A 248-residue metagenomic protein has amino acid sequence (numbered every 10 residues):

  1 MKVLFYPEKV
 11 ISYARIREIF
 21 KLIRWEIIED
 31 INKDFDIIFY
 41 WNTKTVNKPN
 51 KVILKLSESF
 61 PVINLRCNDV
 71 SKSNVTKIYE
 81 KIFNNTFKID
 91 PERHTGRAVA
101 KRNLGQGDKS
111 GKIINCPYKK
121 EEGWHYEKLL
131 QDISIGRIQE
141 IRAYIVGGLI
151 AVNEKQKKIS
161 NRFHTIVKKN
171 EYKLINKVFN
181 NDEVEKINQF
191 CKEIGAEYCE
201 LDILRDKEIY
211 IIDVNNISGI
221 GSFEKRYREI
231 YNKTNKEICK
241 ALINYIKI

Functional and structural regions predicted by a protein language model:
K2-R93, R102-Q106: Conserved N-proximal alpha/beta basic substrate-recognition cap immediately N-terminal to, or forming the N-lobe
V10-I11, K44-V46, N68-V70, L104-Q106 (+5 more regions): Short, solvent-exposed loop/turn segments at secondary-structure junctions
K48-K51, K109-G111, K155, F223: Short glycine-/acidic-enriched loop or helix-start segments at secondary-structure transitions that form or flank
R93, I145-V146, R205: Generic beta-strand structural signal
L104, G111-I194, Y210: Phosphate-binding site of ATP-dependent enzymes
V178, K192, R205-I248: C-terminal active-site "lid" helix and adjoining low-complexity regulatory extension at the edge of ATP-using catalytic
E200: Acidic/polar, glycine-anchored loop/turn motif associated with catalytic or activation segments that engage anionic
